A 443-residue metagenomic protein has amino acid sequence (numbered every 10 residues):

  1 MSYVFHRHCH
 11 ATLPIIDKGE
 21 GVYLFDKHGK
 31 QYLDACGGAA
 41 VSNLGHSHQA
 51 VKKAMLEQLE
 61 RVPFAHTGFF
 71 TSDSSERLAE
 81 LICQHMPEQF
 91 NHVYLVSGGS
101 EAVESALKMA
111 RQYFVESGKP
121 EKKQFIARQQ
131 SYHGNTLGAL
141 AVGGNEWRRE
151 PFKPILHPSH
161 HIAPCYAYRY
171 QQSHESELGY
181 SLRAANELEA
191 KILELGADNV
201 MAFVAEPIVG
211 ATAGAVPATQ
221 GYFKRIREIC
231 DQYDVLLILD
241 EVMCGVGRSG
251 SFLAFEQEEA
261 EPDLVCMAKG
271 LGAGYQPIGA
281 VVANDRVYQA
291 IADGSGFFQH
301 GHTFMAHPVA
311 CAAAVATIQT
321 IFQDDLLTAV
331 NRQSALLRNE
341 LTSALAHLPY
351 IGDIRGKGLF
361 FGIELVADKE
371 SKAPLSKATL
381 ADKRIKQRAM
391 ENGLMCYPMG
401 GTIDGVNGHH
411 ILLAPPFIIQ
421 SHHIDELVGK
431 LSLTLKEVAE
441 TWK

Functional and structural regions predicted by a protein language model:
M1-K443: Conserved N-terminal phosphate-binding loop of PLP-dependent enzymes in the Aspartate aminotransferase
